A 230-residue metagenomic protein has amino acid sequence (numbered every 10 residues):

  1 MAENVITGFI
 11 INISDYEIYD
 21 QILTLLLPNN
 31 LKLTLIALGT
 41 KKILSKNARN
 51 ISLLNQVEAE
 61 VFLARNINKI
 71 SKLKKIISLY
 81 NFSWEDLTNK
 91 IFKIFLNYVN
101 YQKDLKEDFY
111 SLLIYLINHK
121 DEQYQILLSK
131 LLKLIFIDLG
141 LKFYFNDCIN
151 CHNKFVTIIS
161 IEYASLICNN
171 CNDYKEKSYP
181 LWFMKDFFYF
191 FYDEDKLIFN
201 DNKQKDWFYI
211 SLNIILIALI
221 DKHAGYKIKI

Functional and structural regions predicted by a protein language model:
M1-D20, L26-I230: Non-catalytic alpha-helical scaffolds and adjoining flexible linkers that form interface surfaces for assembly
